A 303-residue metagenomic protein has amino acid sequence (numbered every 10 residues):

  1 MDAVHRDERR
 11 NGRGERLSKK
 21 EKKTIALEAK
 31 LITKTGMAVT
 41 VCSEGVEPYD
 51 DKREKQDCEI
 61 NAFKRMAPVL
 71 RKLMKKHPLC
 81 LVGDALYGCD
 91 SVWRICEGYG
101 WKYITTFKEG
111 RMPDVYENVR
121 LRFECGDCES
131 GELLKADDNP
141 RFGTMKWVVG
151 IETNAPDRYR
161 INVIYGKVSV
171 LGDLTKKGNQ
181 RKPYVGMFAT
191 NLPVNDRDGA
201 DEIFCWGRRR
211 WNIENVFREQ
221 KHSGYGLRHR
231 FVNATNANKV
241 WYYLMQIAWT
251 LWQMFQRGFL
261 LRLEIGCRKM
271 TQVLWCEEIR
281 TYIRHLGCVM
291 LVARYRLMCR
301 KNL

Functional and structural regions predicted by a protein language model:
M1-H5, A29, F63, C80-G88 (+4 more regions): Short, conserved catalytic/metal-binding motifs centered on acidic residues
M1-T35, T40: Active-site-proximal, Lys/Arg-enriched surface segment that forms a nucleic-acid-binding/basic interface patch
R10-R16, K23, D90-E109: A short alpha/beta connector and helix-capping loop motif
C42-A62: Glycine-rich phosphate-binding "P-loop"
C58-C80: Short, basic/hydrophobic alpha-helical segments
K102-R210: An anionic, glycine-rich sequence signature occurring as long contiguous blocks
C128-T153, H222-L303: A short, flexible helix-boundary coil/loop motif
R197-V232: Short amphipathic alpha-helical "interface-anchor" segments enriched in bulky aromatics
